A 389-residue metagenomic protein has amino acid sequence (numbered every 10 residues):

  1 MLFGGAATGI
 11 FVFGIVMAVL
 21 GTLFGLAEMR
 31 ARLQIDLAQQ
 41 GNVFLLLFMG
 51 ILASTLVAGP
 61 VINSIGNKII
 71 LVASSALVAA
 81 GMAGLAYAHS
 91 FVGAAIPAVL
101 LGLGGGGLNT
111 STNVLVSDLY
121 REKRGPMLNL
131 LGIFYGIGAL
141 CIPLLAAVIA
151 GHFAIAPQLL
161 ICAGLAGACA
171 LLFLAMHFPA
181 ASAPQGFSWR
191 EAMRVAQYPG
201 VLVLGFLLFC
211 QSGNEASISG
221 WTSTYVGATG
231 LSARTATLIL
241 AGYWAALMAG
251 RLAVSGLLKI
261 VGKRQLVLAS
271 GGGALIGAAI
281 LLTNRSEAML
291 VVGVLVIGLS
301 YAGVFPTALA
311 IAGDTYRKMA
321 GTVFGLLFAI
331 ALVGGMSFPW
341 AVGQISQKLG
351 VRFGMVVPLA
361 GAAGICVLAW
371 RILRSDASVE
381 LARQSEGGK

Functional and structural regions predicted by a protein language model:
A18, L47-L56, A139-L140, W244-L252 (+1 more regions): Residue-level signature of mid-helix packing/kink "hotspots" within the transmembrane helices of 12-pass Major
L20-G21, P199-A241, A245-A249: Extracytoplasmic gate region of multi-pass secondary transporters
A53-H89: Conserved MFS/SLC helix-loop-helix module at the cytosolic interface between two early adjacent transmembrane helices
S54-G66, G250-G262, S346: Helix-to-loop junctions at the C-terminal end of transmembrane segments in multipass secondary transporters
G66, Y87-V92, R121, N284-R285 (+1 more regions): Helix-breaking motifs and short loop linkers at transmembrane-helix boundaries and internal kinks in secondary membrane
G81, V92-L100, A288-V296: Paired small-residue
P97-I133: Cytoplasmic helix-loop-helix junction between adjacent transmembrane helices in 12-TM secondary transporters
L130-H177: Helix-loop-helix hairpin linking two adjacent transmembrane segments in secondary transporters
